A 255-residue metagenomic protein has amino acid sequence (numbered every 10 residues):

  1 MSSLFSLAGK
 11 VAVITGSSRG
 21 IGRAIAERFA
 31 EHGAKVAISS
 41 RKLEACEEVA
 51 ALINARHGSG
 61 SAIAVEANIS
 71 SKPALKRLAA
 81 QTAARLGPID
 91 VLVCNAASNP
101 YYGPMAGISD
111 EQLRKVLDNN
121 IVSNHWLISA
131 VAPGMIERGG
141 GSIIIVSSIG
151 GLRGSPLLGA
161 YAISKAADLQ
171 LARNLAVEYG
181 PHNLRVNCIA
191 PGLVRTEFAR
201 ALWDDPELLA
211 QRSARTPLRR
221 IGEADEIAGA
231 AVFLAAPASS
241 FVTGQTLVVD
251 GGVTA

Functional and structural regions predicted by a protein language model:
V11, S18-G20, K42: Conserved glycine-rich cofactor-binding loop
L86, H125, R220-V249, T254: C-terminal substrate-recognition "lid" of short-chain dehydrogenase/reductases
G103-M105, S109-L117, R212: Substrate-binding pocket helix/loop in short-chain dehydrogenase/reductase
M105-A106, R153-G159, P181-H182, R219 (+1 more regions): Active-site loop immediately N-terminal to the catalytic Tyr-X3-Lys motif of short-chain dehydrogenase/reductase
I128, S164, A172: Active-site helix of classical SDR
P133, V177-P181, S240: Alpha-helical segment proximal to the catalytic Tyr-Lys
S148: Residue(s) in the substrate-gating loop at a strand-loop-helix junction that position the organic substrate next
